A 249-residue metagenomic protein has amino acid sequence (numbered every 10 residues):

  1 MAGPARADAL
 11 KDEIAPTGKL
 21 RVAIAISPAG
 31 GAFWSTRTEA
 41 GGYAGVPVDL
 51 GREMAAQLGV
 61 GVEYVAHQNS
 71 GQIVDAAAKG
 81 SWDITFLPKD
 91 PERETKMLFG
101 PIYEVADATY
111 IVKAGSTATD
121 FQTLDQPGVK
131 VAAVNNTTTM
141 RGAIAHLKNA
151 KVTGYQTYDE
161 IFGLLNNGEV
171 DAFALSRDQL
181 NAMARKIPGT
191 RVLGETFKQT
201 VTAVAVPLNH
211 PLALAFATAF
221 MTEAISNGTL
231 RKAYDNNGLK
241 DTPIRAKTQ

Functional and structural regions predicted by a protein language model:
A7-P88, N227: Extracytoplasmic small-molecule ligand-binding "clamshell" domains of the periplasmic binding protein/Venus flytrap
A9, T138-T153, V192-L193, T222-Q249: Ligand-binding clefts/hinges and TM-proximal coupling segments of bilobed small-molecule sensing domains
K19-I26, G41-A44, Q122-T137, K151: Short loop->beta-strand "edge-of-pocket" segments that line small-molecule binding or catalytic clefts across diverse
L20-R21, G59-G61, A78-L87, G128-K130 (+2 more regions): Alpha-to-beta junction loops
V48, E63-D75, T119, T153-N167 (+1 more regions): Short helix-initiation/N-cap motifs at beta->coil->alpha
R52, A56, G61-D125, R191-G194: Acidic, polar ligand-binding/catalytic clefts
G71, P88-K96, G142, N166-K198: A ligand-binding cleft/hinge motif common to bilobed small-molecule-binding domains
V105-A114, R177, N181-T222, K240-Q249: Periplasmic-binding protein-like
